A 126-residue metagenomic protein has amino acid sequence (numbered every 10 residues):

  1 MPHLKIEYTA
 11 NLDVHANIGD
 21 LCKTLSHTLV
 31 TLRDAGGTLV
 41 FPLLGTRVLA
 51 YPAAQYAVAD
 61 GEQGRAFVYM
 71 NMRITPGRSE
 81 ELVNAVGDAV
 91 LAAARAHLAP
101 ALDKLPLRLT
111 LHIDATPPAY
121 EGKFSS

Functional and structural regions predicted by a protein language model:
M1-S126: A domain-level signal for the structural core that forms small-molecule/cofactor-binding pockets and catalytic centers
